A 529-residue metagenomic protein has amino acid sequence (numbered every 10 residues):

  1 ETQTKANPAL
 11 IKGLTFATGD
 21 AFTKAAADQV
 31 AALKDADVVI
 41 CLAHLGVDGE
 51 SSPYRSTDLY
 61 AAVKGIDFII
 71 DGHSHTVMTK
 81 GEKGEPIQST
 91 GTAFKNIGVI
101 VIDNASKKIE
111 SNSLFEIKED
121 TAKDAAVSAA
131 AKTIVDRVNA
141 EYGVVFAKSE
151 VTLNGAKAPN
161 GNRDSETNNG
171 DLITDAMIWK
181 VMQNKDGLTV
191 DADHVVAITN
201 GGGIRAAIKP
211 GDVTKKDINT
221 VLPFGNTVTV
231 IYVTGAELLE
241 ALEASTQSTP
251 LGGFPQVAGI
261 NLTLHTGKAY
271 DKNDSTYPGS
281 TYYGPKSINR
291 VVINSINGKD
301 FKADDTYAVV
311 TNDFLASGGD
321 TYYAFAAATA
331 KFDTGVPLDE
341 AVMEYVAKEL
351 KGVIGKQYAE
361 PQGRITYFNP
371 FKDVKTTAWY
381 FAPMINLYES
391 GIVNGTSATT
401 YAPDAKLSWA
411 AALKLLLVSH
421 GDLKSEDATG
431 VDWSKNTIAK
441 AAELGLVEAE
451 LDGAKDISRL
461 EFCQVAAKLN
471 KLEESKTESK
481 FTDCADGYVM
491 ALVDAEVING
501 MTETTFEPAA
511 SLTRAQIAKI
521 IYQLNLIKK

Functional and structural regions predicted by a protein language model:
E1-A122, D164, N169-K180, G187-A197 (+2 more regions): Acidic, metal/ion-coordinating pockets
E1-T2, L42, S111-D124, T281-G298 (+1 more regions): Short, solvent-exposed aromatic-acidic interface loops
F16-K24, E50-Y54, A93, R163-D171 (+9 more regions): Soluble non-cytosolic domains of exported or imported proteins
F22-Q29, R55-L59, I134, N169 (+12 more regions): Stable alpha-helical elements in mature extracytoplasmic
A31-D35, K64, I178, M182-Q183 (+8 more regions): Sec-exported extracytoplasmic/periplasmic mature domains
K83-E85, E110, L172-F368, A439: Feature captures C-terminal
Q88-A156, N168, L172, N261-K268 (+1 more regions): Binuclear metal-dependent phosphoesterase catalytic core
F368-F381, N394-L460, A466-Y488, I498-S511 (+1 more regions): Feature responds to low-complexity, polar/acidic, surface-exposed segments characteristic of secreted/exported proteins
